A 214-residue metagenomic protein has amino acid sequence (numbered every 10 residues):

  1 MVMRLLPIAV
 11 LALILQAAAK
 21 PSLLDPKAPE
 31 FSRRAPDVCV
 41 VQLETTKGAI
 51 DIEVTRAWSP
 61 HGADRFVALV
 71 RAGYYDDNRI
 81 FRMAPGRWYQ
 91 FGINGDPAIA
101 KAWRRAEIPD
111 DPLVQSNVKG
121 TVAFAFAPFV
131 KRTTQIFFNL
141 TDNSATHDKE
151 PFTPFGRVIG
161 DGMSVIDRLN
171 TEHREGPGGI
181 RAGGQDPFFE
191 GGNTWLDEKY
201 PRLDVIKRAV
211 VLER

Functional and structural regions predicted by a protein language model:
M1-M3: N-terminal secretory signal peptides that target proteins for export/translocation
L5-L15: Sec-dependent N-terminal signal peptides
Q16-R214: Cyclophilin-like peptidyl-prolyl cis-trans isomerases
